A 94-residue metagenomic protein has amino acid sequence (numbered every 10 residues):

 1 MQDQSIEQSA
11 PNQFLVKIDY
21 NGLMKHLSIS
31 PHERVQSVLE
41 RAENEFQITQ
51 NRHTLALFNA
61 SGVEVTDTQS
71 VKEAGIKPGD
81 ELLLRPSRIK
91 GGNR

Functional and structural regions predicted by a protein language model:
M1-R94: Ubiquitin system architectures
